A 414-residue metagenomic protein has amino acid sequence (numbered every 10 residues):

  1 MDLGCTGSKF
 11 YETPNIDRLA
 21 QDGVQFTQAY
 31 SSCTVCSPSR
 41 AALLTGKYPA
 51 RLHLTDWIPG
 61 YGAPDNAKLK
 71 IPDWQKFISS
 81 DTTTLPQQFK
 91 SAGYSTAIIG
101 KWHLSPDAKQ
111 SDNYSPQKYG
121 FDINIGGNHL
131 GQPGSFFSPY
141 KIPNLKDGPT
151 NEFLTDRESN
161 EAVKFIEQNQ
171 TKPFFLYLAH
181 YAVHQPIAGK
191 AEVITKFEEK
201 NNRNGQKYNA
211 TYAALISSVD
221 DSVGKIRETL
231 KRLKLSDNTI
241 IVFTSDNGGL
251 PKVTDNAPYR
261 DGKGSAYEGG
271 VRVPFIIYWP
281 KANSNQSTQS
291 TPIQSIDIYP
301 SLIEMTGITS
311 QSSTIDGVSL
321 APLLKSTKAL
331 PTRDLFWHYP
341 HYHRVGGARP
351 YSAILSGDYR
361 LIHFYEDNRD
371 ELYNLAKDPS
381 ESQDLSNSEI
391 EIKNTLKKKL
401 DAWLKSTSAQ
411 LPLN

Functional and structural regions predicted by a protein language model:
M1, F89, K101, A162 (+4 more regions): A short aromatic-rich beta-strand->coil structural motif
M1-V24, Q383-E391: Active-site-proximal N-terminal segment of extracellular/periplasmic enzymes that hydrolyze or transfer
C5-K9, Q25-K47, T55-Y61, I98-Q110 (+6 more regions): Short, solvent-exposed turn/loop segments enriched in Gly/Ser/Thr/Pro and often Arg
S8-E12, Y30-V35, P72-T83, G148-E158 (+7 more regions): A short beta-strand-to-alpha-helix junction
D22-T27, A92-A97, Y119-D122, N169-L176 (+3 more regions): Loop/turn elements at helix/coil->beta-strand transitions in domains of secreted/extracellular proteins
L54-S95, W102-L176, H180-E192, E198-N204 (+1 more regions): Formylglycine-dependent
Q110-Y119, I187-G189, E228-A282, Q294: Histidine-centered active-site microenvironments of extracellular/periplasmic hydrolases and transferases
D122-I123, G249-D255, D261-E268, N283-S284 (+4 more regions): C-terminal cap/loop subdomain of S1 sulfatases and analogous C-terminal strand-loop tails that border
